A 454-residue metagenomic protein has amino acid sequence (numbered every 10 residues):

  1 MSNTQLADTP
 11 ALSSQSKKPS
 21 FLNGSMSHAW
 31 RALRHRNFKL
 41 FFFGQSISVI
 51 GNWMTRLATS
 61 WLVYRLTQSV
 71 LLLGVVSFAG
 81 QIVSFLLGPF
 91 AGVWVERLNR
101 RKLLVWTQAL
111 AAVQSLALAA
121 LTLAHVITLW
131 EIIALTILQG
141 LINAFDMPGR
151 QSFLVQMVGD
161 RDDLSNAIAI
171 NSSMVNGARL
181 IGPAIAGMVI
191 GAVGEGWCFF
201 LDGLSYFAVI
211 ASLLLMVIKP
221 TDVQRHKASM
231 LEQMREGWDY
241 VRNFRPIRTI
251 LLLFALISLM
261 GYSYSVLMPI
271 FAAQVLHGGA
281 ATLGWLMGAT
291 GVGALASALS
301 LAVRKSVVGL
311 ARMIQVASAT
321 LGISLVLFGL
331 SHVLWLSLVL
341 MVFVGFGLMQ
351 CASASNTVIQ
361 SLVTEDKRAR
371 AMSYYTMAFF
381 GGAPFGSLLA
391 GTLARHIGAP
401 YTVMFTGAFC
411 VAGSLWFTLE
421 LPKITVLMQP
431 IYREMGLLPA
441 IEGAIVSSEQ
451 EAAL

Functional and structural regions predicted by a protein language model:
N3-T9, V76, L86-F90, R97 (+9 more regions): C-terminal transmembrane bundle of multi-pass solute transporters/carriers
Q15-F38, K219-L252, G436-I445, E449-E451: Juxtamembrane intracellular "pre-TM" segments in multi-pass secondary transporters
L22-V83, D239, N243-G288: Helix-loop boundary and gating motifs at the non-cytosolic
F41, I127-A134, I250, W335-M341: Short hydrophobic/alpha-helical segments at membrane-entry points of transmembrane helices in Major Facilitator
N52, L138-R150, V344-S355: Core transmembrane helices of Major Facilitator Superfamily
S60-T67, A119-A124, I181-L201, Q274-V275 (+1 more regions): Transmembrane alpha-helix termini and helix-breaking/packing motifs in multi-pass membrane transporters
Q139-G177: Cytoplasmic helix-loop-helix junction between adjacent transmembrane helices in 12-TM secondary transporters
S152, Q156, F199-S229, T418-R433: Helix-loop junctions on the cytosolic side of multi-pass membrane transporters, especially the intracellular loop
